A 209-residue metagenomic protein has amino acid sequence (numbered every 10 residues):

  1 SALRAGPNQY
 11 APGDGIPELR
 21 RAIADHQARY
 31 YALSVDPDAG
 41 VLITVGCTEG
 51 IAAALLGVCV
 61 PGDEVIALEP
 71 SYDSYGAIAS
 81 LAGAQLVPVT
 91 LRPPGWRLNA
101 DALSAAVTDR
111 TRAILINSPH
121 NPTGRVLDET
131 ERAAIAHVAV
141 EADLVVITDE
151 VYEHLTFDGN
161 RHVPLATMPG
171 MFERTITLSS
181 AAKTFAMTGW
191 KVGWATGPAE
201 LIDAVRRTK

Functional and structural regions predicted by a protein language model:
S1-G46, A53: N-terminal small-domain helix-loop-helix segment of the aminotransferase-like
V35-V41, P61-E64, R110, F172-T175: Short acidic capping loops at alpha-helix termini that bridge into adjacent secondary structure
G57-A79: Conserved PLP-anchoring active-site segment centered on the Schiff-base-forming lysine
L81-L86: A short helix-loop-beta submotif of the ANL/AMP-binding
V87, L91-G159: Active-site phosphate-binding strand-loop segment of PLP-dependent enzymes
M168-K209: Conserved core segment of the aminotransferase class I/II
